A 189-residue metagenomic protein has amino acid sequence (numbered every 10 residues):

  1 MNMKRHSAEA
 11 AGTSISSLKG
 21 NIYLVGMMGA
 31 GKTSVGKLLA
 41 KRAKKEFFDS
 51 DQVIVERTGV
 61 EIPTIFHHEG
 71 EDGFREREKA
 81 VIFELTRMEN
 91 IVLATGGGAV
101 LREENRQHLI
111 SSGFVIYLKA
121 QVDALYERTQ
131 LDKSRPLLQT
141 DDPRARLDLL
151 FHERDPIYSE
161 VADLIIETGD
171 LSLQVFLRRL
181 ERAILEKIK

Functional and structural regions predicted by a protein language model:
N2-S17, L38, R42, F114 (+1 more regions): NTP-dependent small-molecule kinase module
L24: Hydrophobic anchor at the beta1->P-loop junction of P-loop NTPases
M27: P-loop (Walker A) phosphate-binding loop of NTP-binding proteins
T33: Walker A/P-loop
D49-A99, E103-I110, R135, D148: ATP-dependent small-molecule kinase phosphotransfer cores that center on conserved nucleotide phosphate-binding segments
G97-A99, Q121-D123, L171: Short glycine-rich anion-binding loops that position phosphate/pyrophosphate groups of nucleotides and phosphorylated
S111-D155: A glycine- and Lys/Arg-enriched "phosphate-lid" helix/loop adjacent to the NTP-binding pocket of small-molecule kinases
